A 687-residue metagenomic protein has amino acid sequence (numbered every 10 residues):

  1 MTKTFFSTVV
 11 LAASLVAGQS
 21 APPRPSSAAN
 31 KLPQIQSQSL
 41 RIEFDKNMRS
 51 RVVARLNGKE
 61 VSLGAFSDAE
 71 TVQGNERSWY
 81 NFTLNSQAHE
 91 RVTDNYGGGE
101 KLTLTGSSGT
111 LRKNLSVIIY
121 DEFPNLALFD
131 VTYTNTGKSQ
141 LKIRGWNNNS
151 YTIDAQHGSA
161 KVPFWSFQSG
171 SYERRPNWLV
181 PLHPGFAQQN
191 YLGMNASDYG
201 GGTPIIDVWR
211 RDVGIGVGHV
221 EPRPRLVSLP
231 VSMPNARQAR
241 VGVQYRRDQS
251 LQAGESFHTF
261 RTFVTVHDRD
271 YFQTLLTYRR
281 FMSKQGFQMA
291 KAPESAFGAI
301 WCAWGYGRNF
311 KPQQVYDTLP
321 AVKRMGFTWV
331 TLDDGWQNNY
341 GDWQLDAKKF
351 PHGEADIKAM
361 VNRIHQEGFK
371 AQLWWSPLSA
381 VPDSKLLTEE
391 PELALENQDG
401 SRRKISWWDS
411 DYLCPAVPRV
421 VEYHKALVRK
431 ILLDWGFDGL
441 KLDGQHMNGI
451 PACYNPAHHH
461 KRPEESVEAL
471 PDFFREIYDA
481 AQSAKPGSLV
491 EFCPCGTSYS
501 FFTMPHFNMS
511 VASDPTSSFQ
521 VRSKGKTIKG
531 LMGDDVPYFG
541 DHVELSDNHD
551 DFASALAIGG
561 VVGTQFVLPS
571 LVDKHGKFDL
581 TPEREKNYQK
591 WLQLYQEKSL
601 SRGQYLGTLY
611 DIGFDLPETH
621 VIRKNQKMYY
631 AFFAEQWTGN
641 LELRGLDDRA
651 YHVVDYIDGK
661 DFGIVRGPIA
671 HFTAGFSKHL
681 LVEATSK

Functional and structural regions predicted by a protein language model:
A21-E43, V52-V231, Y656-D661: Polysaccharide-binding surfaces and accessory modules of carbohydrate-active proteins
S39, Q249-D268, G675-T685: Short Pro-Gly-centered flexible turn/kink motifs
F44-K46, E255, T259, F474-F662 (+2 more regions): Active-site-proximal substrate-binding groove within the catalytic cores of carbohydrate-active enzymes
F82-T83, H267-Q288, C302, Y306 (+3 more regions): Glycine-rich, aromatic-flanked loop segments that form ligand/cofactor-binding clefts across common enzyme folds
K291-I300, G307-N309, L373-D434, Q520-G525: Active-site-adjacent "subsite" loops/lids of carbohydrate-active enzymes
Q314-W336, D434-G436: Catalytic domains of carbohydrate-active enzymes, especially glycoside hydrolases
L319, D342-H352, P377-K404, Y454-H460 (+1 more regions): Aromatic- and acidic-residue-enriched segments that line the glycan-binding/catalytic groove of carbohydrate-active
A355-D356, S401-D547: Active-site neighborhood of glycoside hydrolase catalytic domains
